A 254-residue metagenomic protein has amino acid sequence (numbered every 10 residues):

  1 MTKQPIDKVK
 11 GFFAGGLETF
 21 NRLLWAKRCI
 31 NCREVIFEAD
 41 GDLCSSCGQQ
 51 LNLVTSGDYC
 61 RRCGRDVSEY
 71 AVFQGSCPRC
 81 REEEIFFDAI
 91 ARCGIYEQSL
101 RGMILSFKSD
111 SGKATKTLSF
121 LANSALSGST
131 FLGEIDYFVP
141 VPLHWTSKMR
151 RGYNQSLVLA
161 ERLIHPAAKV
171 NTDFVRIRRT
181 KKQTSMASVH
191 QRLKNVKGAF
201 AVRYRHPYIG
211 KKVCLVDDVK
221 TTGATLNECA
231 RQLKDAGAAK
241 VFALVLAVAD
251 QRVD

Functional and structural regions predicted by a protein language model:
T2-L17, R22-C29, N171-D254: PRPP/pyrophosphate-binding module of the type I phosphoribosyltransferase fold
T2-S99: N-terminal juxtadomain amphipathic helix that follows a signal peptide/anchor or precedes a small N-terminal auxiliary
I36, G128-G133, H165, Q251-V253: ATP-binding/phosphotransfer module of carbohydrate and carboxylate kinases, centering on a glycine-rich
C47, L118, A122-L126, V196-F200: Generic hydrophobic alpha-helical segments
Q49, S124, E161-H165, N227 (+2 more regions): Short, well-ordered alpha-helices that flank and scaffold nucleotide-derived cofactor binding pockets
S56-R162, V189: Extended interfacial segments that mediate partner engagement and assembly in macromolecular machines
E83-F86, H165-P166, K234-A238: Arginine/glycine-rich "motif VI" loop of SF2 helicases in the C-terminal RecA-like domain
F87, Y137, A167-V175: A short coil-to-beta-strand element that immediately follows conserved catalytic motifs
